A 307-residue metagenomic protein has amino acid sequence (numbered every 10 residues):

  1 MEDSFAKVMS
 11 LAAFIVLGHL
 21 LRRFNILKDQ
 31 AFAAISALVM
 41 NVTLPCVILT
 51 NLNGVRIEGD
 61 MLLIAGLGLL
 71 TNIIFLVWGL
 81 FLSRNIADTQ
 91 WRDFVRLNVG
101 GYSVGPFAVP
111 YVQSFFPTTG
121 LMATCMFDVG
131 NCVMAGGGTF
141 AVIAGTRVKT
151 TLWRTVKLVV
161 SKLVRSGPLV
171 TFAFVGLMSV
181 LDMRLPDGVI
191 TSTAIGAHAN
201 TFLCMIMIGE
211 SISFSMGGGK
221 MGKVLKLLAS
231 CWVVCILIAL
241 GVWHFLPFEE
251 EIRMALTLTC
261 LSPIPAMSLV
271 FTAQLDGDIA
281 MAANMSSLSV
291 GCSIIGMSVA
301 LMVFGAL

Functional and structural regions predicted by a protein language model:
M1-L307: Alpha-helical transmembrane segments of multi-pass small-molecule/ion transporters
